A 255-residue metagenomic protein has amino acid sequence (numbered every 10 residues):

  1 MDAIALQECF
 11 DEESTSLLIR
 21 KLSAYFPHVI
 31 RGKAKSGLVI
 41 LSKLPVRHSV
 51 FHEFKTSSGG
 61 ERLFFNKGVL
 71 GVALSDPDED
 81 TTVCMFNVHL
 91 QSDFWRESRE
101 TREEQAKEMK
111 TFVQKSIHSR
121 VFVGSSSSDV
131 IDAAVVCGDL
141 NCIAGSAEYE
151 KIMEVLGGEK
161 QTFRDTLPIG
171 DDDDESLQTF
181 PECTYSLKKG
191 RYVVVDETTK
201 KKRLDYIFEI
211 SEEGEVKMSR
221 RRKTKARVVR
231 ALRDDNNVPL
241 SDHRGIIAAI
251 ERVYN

Functional and structural regions predicted by a protein language model:
M1-K21, K107, F122, D242 (+1 more regions): N-terminal, active-site-proximal structural segment of metallo-dependent hydrolase catalytic domains
A3-D93: Structured beta-strand-rich core segments of catalytic domains in phosphoester-bond hydrolases
E8, H89, G138-D139, H243: Active-site glycine-centered loops adjacent to acidic/histidine catalytic or metal-binding residues that shape
L17, G71, E104, E108-F112 (+1 more regions): Alpha-helical elements of Rossmann-like donor-binding domains used by nucleotide-donor carbohydrate transfer enzymes
I19, S23, V46, Q114-H118 (+1 more regions): Sec-exported extracytoplasmic/periplasmic mature domains
A73, I117-V135, N141-N255: Metal-dependent phosphoester-hydrolase catalytic domains
L90-M109, A144-Y149: Active-site-proximal segments of metal-dependent phosphoesterases and phosphodiesterases across multiple
S98-S116, R120-V121, V135: Membrane-embedded, lumen/periplasm-facing catalytic core of multi-pass transferases that use lipid-linked donors
